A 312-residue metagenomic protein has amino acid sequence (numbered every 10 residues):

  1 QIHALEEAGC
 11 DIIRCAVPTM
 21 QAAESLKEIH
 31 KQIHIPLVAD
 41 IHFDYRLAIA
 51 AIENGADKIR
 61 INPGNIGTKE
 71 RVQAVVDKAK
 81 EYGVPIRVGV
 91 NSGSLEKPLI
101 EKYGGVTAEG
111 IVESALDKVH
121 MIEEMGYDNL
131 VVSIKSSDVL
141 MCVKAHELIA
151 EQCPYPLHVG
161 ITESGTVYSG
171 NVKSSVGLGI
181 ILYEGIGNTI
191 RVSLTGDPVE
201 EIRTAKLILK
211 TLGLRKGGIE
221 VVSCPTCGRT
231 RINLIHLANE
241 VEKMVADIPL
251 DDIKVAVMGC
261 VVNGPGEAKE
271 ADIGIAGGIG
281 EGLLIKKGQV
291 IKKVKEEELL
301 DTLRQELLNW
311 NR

Functional and structural regions predicted by a protein language model:
Q1-L5, R14-N54: N-terminal active-site wall of soluble small-molecule enzyme domains
E6-I29, R60-T68, L130-V139: Glycine-rich, proline-tolerant flexible connector loops at the mouths of alpha/beta enzymes
G9, I33-I35, E53-I59, K80-G83 (+4 more regions): Glycine-enriched alpha-helix->loop->beta-strand junction motifs that scaffold or abut catalytic
M20-I41, A74-I86, H146-L157, V241-V245: Alpha-helix-loop-beta-strand connector modules within alpha/beta enzyme cores
D40, V88, V132, I181 (+4 more regions): Conserved, mostly hydrophobic/aromatic
R46-R87: Hydrophobic or amphipathic alpha-helical targeting/insertion segments
G55-K69, I161, E184-P198, G277-V290: Glycine-rich phosphate-binding active-site loops on the catalytic face of alpha/beta enzymes
N91, L99-A246: Catalytic alpha/beta core domains of metabolic enzymes, predominantly
